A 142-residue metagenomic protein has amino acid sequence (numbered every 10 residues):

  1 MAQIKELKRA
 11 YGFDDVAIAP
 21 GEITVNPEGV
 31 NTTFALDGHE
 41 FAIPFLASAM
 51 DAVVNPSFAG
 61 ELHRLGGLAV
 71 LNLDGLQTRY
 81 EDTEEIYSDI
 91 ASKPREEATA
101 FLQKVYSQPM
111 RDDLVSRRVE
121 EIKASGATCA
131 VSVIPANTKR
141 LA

Functional and structural regions predicted by a protein language model:
M1-A142: Active-site entrance/lid segments in N-terminal catalytic domains of soluble metabolic enzymes
